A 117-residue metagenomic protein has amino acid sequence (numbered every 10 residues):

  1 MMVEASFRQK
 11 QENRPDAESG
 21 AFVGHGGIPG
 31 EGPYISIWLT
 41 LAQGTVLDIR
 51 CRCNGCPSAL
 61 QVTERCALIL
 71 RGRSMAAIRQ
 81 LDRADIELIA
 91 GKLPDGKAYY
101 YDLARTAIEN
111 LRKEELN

Functional and structural regions predicted by a protein language model:
M1-N117: Domain-level signature for proteins that mediate thiol-based redox and metal-cofactor handling
